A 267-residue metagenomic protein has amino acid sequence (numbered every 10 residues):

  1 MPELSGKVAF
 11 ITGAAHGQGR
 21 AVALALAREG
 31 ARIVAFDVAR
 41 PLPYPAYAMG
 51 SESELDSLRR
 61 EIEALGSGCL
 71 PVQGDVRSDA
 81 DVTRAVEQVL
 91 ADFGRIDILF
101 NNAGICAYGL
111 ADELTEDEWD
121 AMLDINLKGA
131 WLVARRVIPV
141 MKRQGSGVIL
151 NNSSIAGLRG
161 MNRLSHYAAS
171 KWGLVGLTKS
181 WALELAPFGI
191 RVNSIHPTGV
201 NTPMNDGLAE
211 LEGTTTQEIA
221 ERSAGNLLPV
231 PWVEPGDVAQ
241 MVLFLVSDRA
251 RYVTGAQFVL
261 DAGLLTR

Functional and structural regions predicted by a protein language model:
P2-R40: Canonical Rossmann dinucleotide-binding motif of NAD(H)/NADP(H)-dependent dehydrogenases/reductases, specifically
I62, L110-A111, E118-L123, R222-S223: Substrate-binding pocket helix/loop in short-chain dehydrogenase/reductase
A134, S170, T178: Active-site helix of classical SDR
S154: Residue(s) in the substrate-gating loop at a strand-loop-helix junction that position the organic substrate next
R159, V242-L243, T254-R267: Short C-terminal tail/terminal secondary-structure segment of NAD(P)H-dependent dehydrogenase/reductase domains
A186, R191, V253-G255: Short, small/polar-rich loop/turn modules that mediate ligand/substrate recognition or access, typified
L227-V238, R249: A conserved structural motif in NAD(P)-dependent oxidoreductases
